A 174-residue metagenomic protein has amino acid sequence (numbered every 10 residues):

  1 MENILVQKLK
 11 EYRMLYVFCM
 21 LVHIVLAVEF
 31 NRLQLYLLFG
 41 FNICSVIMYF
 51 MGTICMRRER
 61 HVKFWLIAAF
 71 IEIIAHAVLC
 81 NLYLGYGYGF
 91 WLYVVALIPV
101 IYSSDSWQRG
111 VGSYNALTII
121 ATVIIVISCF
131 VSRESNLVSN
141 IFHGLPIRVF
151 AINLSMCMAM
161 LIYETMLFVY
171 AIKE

Functional and structural regions predicted by a protein language model:
M1-Q7: Short, Lys/Arg-rich, polar N-terminal cytosolic tail immediately upstream of the first transmembrane signal-anchor
E11-Y86, Y93-I101, T118-A121: Hydrophobic transmembrane alpha-helices and their membrane-interface boundaries in multi-pass, membrane-anchored
F18, A121-I125, C157-L161: Alpha-helical transmembrane segments of multi-pass integral membrane proteins
F39-V46, P146-M158: Alpha-helical transmembrane segments of polytopic membrane proteins
F50-I54, V126, I162, M166: Membrane-embedded alpha-helical segments of multi-pass transporters/permeases
I67-V94, P99, W107-N153: Hydrophobic transmembrane alpha-helices
Y102-A116, L161-Y170: Membrane-water interface at the C-terminal end of transmembrane alpha helices
S135, S155-E174: Juxtamembrane or sensor-core-proximal signal-transducing alpha helices that couple sensory domains to cytosolic
